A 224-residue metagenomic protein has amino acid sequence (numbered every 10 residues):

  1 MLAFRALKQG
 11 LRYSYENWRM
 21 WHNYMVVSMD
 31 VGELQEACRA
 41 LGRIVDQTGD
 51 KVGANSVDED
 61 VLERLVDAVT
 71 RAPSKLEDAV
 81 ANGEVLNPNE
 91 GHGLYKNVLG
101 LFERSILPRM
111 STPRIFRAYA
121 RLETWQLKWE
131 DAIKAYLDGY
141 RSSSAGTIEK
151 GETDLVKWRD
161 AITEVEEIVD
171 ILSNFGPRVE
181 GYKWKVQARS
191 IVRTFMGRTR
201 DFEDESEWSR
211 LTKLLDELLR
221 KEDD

Functional and structural regions predicted by a protein language model:
M1-D224: Extended, low-complexity alpha-biased scaffolding regions
